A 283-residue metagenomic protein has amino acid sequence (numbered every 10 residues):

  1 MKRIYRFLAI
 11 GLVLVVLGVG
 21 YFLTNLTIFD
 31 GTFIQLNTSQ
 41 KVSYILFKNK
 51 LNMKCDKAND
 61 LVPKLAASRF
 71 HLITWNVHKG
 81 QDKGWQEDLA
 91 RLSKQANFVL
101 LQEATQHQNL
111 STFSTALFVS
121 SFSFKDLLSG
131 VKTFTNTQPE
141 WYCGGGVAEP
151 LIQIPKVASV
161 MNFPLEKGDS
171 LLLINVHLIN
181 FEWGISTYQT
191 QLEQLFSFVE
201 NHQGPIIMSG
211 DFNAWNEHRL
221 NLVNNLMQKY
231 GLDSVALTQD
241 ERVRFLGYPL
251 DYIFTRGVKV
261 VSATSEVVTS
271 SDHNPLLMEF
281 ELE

Functional and structural regions predicted by a protein language model:
R3-Y44, N52-K57, N162, N201-H202 (+1 more regions): Metal-dependent phosphoester-hydrolase catalytic domains
N37, S43-G84: Boundary/entry segment of secreted carbohydrate-active catalytic domains
S39-N59, F98-S170, E266-V267: Structured beta-strand-rich core segments of catalytic domains in phosphoester-bond hydrolases
A67-H71, Q138-Y142, D169-L178: Short, basic/glycine-rich phosphate-binding loops at helix/coil junctions that contact nucleotide phosphates
F70-V77, E87-L110, M161, L172-V176 (+4 more regions): Active-site beta-strand/loop signature of hydrolases that rely on acidic residues for catalysis
W75-H78, Q102-A104, S121-F122, N136-T137 (+6 more regions): Active-site-proximal beta-strand/loop segments in catalytic clefts of secreted hydrolases
G144-L151, V176-S186: Surface-exposed cleft-lining segments at the edges of enzyme active sites
S186-S197: Alpha-helical scaffold elements lining the catalytic groove of polysaccharide deacetylases
